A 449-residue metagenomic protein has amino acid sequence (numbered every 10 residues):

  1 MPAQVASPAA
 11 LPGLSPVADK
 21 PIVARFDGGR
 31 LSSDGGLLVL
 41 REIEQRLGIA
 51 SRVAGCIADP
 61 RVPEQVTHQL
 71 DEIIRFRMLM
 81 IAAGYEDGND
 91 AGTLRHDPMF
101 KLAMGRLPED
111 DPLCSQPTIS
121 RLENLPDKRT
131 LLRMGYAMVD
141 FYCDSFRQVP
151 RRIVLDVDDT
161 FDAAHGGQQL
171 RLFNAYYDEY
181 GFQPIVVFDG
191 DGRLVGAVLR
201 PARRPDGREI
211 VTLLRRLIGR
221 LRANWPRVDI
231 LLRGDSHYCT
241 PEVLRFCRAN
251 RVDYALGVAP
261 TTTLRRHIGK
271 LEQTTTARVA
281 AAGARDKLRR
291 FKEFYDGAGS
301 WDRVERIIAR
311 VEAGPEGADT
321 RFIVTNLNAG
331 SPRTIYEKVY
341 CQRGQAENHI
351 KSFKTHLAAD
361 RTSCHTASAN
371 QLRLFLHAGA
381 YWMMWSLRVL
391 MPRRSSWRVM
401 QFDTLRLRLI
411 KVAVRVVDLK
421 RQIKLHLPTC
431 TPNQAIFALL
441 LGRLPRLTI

Functional and structural regions predicted by a protein language model:
M1-P205, V211-N224, V412-I449: Dynamic "connector" segments at or just before major functional cores
Q4, P8-I22, D253-T355, V414 (+1 more regions): An anionic, glycine-rich sequence signature occurring as long contiguous blocks
I43, S331-L372, L376, A380-R388: Short amphipathic alpha-helical "interface-anchor" segments enriched in bulky aromatics
P63-E72, C364-L374, M400: Structural motif
R152-V154, D229-L231, D253-A255: Structural preference for beta-strand elements that scaffold enzyme active sites
D158, V228-C239: Acidic/histidine-rich, metal-coordinating catalytic segments
L244-D253: Short, surface-exposed basic-aromatic patches at helix termini and helix-loop junctions that form
A378, M383-L427: C-terminal structured "cap/appendage" subdomains that terminate the fold
